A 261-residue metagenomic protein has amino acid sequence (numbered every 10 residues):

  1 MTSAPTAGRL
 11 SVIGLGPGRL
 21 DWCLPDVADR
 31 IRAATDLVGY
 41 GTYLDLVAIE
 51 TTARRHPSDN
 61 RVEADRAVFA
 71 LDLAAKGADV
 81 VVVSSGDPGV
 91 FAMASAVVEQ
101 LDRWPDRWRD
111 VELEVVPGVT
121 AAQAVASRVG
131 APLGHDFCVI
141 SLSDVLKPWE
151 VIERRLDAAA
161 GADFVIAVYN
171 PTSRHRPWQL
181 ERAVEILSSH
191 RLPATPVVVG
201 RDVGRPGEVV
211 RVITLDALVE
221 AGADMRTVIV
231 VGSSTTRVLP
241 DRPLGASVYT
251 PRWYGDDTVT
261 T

Functional and structural regions predicted by a protein language model:
M1-L113, V119, D256, T260: Class I S-adenosyl-L-methionine
T2, L10-V12, D79, G161-T261: A contiguous loop/helix-start segment that scaffolds small-molecule binding in enzyme catalytic cores
T2-A7, D29-R30, L73-A75, V82 (+6 more regions): Solvent-exposed alpha-helices and their adjacent loops that cap or buttress functional pockets in soluble metabolic
D21, A64, F91, L146-W149 (+1 more regions): Loop/helix-junction capping segments adjacent to catalytic residues or to phosphate/diphosphate-binding pockets
D26-R30, A48-I49, V97-Q100, G130 (+2 more regions): Short, solvent-exposed amphipathic alpha-helical segments in soluble enzyme and RNA/protein-processing domains
G39, P57, V115, C138-S141 (+2 more regions): Structural signal for conserved beta-strand scaffold positions within catalytic alpha/beta enzyme cores
R61-R66, A121, V145-K147, G204-G207: A short acidic, often aromatic-flanked loop/helix-cap motif at beta-alpha or helix-coil junctions that lines enzyme
V90-A162: Class I SAM-dependent methyltransferase SAM-binding "motif I" and its flanking Rossmann-like core
